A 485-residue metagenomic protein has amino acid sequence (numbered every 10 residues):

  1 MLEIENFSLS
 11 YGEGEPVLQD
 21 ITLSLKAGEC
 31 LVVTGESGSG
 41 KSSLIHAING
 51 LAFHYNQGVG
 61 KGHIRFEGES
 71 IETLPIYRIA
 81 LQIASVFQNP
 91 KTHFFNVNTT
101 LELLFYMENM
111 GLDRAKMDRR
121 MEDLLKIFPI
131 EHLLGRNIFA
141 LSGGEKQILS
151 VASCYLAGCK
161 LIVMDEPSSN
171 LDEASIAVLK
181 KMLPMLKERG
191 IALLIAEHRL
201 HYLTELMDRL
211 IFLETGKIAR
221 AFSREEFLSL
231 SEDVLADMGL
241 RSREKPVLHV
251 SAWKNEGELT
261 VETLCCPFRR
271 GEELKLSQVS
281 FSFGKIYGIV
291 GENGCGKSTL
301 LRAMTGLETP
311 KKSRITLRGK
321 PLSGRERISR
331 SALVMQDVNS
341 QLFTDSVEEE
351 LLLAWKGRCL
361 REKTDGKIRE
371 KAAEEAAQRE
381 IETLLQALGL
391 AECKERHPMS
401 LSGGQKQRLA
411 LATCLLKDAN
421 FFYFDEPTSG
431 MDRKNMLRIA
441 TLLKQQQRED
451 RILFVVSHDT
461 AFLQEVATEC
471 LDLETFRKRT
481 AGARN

Functional and structural regions predicted by a protein language model:
N49, T305: Helix-to-loop junction immediately C-terminal to a conserved catalytic motif
Q57-E69, S313-R327: Conserved ABC transporter NBD signature motif
A115-L133, R369-C393: Conserved ABC ATPase "signature" region
N137-L141, E145, H397-L401: Conserved ABC ATPase signature
C154-Y155, L415: ABC ATPase C-loop
I162-D165, F422-D425: Catalytic Walker B motif of ABC-type/P-loop ATPase nucleotide-binding domains
D172, D432: ABC-family nucleotide-binding domains
E197-H198, S457-H458: H-loop/switch region of ABC-family ATPase nucleotide-binding domains
